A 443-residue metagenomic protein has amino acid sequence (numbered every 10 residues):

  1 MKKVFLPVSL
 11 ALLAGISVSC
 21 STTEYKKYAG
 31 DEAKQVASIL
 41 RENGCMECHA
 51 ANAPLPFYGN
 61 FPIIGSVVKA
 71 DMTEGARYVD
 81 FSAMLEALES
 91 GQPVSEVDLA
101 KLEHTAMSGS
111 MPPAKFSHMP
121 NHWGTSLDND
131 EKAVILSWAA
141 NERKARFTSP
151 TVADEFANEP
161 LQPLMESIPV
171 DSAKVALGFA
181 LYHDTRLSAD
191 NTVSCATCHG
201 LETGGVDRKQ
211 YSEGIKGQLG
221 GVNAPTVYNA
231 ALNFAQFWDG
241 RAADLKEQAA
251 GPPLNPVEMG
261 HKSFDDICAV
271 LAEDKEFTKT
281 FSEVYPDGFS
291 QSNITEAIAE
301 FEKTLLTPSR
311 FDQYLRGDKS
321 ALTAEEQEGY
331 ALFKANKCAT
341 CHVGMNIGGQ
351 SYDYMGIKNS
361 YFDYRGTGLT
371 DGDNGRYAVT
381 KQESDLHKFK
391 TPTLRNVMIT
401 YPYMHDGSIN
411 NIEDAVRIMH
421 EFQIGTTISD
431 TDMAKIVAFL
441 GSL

Functional and structural regions predicted by a protein language model:
M1-E32, G109, A114-A176, G251 (+4 more regions): Post-cleavage N-terminal segment of exported redox proteins
S19-D154, P169-A173, L177, L201 (+1 more regions): Aromatic- and Gly/Pro-enriched helix-to-coil junctions and flexible linker segments
S38-R41, A53-A83, D154-G251, Q313-R417 (+1 more regions): Short glycine/threonine-rich turn/loop motifs
L40, L102, A106, L245-A249 (+3 more regions): Short alpha-helical scaffolding segments that buttress acidic/His motifs in well-ordered protein cores
A53-Y58, R77-Q92, L99, H104-E131 (+6 more regions): Axial heme c-ligation environment in periplasmic c-type cytochrome domains
L99, K132, A224, Q291-T295 (+3 more regions): Short runs of predominantly hydrophobic/aromatic residues within well-ordered alpha helices that form helix-helix
